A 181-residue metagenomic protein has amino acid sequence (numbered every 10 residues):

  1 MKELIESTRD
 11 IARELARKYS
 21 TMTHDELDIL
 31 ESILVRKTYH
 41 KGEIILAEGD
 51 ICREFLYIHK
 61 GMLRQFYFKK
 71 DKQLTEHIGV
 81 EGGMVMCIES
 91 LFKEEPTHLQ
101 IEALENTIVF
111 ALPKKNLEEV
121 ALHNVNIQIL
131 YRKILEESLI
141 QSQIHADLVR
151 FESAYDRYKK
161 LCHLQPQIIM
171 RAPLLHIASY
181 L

Functional and structural regions predicted by a protein language model:
M1-V35: Cyclic nucleotide-binding regulatory module and flanking cytosolic helices
I11-A12, S138-D147: Short, Lys/Arg-enriched N-terminal segment that forms or immediately precedes the first helix of a structured domain
G42, R53-R64, E81-G83: Glycine- and acidic-residue-biased ligand/ion/polar-headgroup-sensing regions
I45-D50: Short phosphate-coordinating micro-motif centered on Lys-Gly-acidic
Y67-K72: Cytochrome P450 core scaffold surrounding the K-helix E-X-X-R motif and the conserved "meander" helix-loop region
L74-K133: Cyclic-nucleotide recognition modules
K133-I134, S138-Q141, Y158-K160: Short Pro-Cys-Gly-centered "Cys-loop" motif that presents a nucleophilic cysteine in a tight turn
E152-L181: Phosphate-/nucleic-acid-contacting segments
